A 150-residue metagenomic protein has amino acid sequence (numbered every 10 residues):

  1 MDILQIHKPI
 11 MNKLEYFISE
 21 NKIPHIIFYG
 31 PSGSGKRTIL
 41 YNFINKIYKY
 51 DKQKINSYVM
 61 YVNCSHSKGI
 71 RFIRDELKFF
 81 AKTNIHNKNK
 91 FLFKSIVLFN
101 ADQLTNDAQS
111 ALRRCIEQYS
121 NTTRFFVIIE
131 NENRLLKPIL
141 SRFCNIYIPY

Functional and structural regions predicted by a protein language model:
M1-Y150: P-loop/Walker A NTP-binding region and its immediately flanking N-terminal helices in P-loop NTPase folds
